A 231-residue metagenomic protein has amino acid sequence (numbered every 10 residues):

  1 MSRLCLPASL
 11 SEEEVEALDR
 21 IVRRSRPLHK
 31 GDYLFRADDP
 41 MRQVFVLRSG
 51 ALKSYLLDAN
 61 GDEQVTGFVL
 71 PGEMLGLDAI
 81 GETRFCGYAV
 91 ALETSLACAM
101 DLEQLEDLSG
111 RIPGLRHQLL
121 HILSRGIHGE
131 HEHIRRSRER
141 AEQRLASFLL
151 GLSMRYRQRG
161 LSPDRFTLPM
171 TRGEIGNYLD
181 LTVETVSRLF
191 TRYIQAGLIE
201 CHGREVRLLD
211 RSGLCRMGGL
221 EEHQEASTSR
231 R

Functional and structural regions predicted by a protein language model:
M1-K30, M74-L75, A79-E82: Cyclic nucleotide-binding regulatory module and flanking cytosolic helices
L6, D32-T94: Cyclic nucleotide-binding regulatory domains
S9, S25, F68, A99 (+2 more regions): Short aromatic/basic micro-patch
S49, E103-Q104, G173, S212: Alpha-helix/helix-capping structural signal
G67-H128: Cyclic-nucleotide recognition modules
G110-T182: Polybasic "coupling" helices that flank or enter modular domains
M154-R231: Phosphate-/nucleic-acid-contacting segments
